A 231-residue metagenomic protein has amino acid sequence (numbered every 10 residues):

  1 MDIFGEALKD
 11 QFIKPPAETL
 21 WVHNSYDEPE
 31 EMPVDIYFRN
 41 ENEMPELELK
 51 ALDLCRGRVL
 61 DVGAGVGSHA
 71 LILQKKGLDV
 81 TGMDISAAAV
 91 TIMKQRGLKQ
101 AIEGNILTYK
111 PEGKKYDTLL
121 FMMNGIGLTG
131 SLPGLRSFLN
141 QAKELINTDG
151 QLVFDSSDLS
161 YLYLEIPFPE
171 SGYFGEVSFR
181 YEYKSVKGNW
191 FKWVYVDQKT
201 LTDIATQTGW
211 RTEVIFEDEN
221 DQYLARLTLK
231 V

Functional and structural regions predicted by a protein language model:
M1-L54: S-adenosyl-L-methionine
E6, D10-F12, V22, E144-T206: SAM-dependent methyltransferase
L54-G65: Conserved class I S-adenosyl-L-methionine
V66-L78: Conserved SAM-binding loop of SAM-dependent methyltransferases across substrates and taxa, primarily the Class I
S86-A87: Conserved SAM/SAH-binding beta-strand->alpha-helix loop
G97-T108: Conserved SAM-binding strand-loop segment of SAM-dependent methyltransferases
L107, P111-L119: A short acidic, Gly/Pro-enriched loop at the edge of an enzyme's catalytic core that lines a small-molecule cofactor
L128-Q141: A short, conserved alpha-helix within the catalytic core of class I
